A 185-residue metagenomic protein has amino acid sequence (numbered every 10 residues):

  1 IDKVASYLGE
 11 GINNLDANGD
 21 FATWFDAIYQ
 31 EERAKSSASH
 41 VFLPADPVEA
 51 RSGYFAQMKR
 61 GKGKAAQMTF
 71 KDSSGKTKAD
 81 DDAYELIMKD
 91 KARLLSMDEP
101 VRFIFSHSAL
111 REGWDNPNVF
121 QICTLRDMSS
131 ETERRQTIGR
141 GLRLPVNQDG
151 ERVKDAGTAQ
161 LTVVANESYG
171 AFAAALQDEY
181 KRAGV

Functional and structural regions predicted by a protein language model:
I1-I104, E112, M128-S129, D155: Conserved C-terminal RecA-like helicase domain
K3-V4, A109, L125, E167: Residue-level signal for short, function-critical loop segments
S6-E10, W114-D115, S130-R135, V146 (+1 more regions): Switch/connector loops and helix/strand junctions flanking conserved nucleotide-binding motifs in nucleotide-processing
E10-A22, F120-R126, T137-G141, Q177-R182: Short secondary-structure boundary/capping segments
E32, D90-K91, P117, R140-P145 (+2 more regions): Generic recognition of well-structured, leucine-rich alpha-helical segments and adjacent helix-turn regions within
S106, L110-S129, E133-I138, L161-T162: A short beta-strand element within the Helicase C-terminal
R143-V185: Long, hydrophobic alpha-helical segments
